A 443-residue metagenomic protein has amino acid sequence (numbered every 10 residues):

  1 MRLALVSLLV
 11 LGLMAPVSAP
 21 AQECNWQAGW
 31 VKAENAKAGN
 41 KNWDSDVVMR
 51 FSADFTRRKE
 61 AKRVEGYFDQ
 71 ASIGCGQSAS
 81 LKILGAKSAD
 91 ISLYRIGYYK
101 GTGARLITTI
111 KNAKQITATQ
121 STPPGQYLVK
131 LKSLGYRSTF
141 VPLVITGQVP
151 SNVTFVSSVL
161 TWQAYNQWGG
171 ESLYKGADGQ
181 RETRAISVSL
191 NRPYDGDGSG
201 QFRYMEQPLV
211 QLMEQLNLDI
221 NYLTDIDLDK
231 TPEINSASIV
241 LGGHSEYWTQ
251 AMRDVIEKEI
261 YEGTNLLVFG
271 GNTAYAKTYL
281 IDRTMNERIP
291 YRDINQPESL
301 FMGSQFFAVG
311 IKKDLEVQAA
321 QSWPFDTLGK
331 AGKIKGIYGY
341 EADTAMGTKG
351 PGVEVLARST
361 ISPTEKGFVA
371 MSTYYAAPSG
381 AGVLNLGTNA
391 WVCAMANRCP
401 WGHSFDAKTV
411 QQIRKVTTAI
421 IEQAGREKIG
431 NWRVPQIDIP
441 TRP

Functional and structural regions predicted by a protein language model:
M1-P20: Secretory targeting and sorting signals
W26-R63: Proline/serine/threonine-rich low-complexity linkers at boundaries of modular beta-sandwich domains
E65-G85, L93-P142: Ligand-binding face of N-terminal immunoglobulin V-set domains in extracellular IgSF glycoproteins
L84-Y99, Q126, G135-E233, N431-Q436: Aromatic-Pro/Gly-enriched surface loop or interdomain linker that acts as a lid/target-recognition segment
L106-T109, Q115-S121, G198-L280, Q411 (+1 more regions): Helical hinge/lid and interdomain linker segments adjacent to catalytic or ligand-binding clefts that mediate domain
V149-V153, Q215-N221, N235-S238, Y261-L266 (+3 more regions): Loop/turn elements at helix/coil->beta-strand transitions in domains of secreted/extracellular proteins
M213-Q215, T348-P443: Extracellular low-complexity, Gly/Ser/Thr-rich intrinsically disordered linkers and protease-sensitive activation/hinge
A274-G367: An acidic, glycine-rich "communication" segment
